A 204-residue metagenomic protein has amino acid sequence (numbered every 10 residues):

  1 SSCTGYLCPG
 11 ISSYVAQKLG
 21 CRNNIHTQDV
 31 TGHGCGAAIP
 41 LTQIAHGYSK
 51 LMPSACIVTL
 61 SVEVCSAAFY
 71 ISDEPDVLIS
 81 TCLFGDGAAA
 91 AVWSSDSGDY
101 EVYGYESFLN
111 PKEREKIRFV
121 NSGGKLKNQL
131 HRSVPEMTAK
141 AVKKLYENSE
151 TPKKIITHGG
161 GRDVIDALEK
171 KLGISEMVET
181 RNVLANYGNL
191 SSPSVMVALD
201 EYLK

Functional and structural regions predicted by a protein language model:
S1, T31, C56-E63, G85 (+1 more regions): Short beta-strand segments
C3-G5, D29-K50, A139, K153-K204: Claisen-condensing/thiolase-fold acyl-transfer catalytic domains that form or cleave C-C bonds in fatty acid
Y6-S13, T59-I79, E106-S122, G161-E169 (+1 more regions): Active-site-adjacent elements of ketosynthase-type condensing enzymes
I11-R22, H46-L51, S72-I79, K171-S175 (+1 more regions): A glycine- and small-aliphatic-rich helix-loop capping segment at beta-alpha/alpha-beta transitions that lines
L19-G32: Short, acidic/small-residue loops that bind anionic groups at enzyme active sites
N23-H26, L51-I57, L78-I79, G87-A88 (+2 more regions): Short coil/turn connectors at secondary-structure junctions
F69-K140, K144: Condensing-enzyme catalytic core mediating Claisen C-C bond formation in acyl metabolism
